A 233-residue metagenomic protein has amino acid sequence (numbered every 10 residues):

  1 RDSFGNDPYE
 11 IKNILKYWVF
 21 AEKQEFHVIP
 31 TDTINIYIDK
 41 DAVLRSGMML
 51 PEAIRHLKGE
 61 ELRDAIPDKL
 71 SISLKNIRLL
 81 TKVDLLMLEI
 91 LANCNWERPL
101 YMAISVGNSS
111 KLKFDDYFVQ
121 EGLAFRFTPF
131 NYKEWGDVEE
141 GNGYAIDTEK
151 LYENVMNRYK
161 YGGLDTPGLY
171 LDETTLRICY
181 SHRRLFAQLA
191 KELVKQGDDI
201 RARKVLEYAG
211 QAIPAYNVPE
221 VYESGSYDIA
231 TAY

Functional and structural regions predicted by a protein language model:
R1-Y233: ER/secretory pathway lumenal C-terminal domains and tails of membrane proteins involved in glycoprotein biogenesis
